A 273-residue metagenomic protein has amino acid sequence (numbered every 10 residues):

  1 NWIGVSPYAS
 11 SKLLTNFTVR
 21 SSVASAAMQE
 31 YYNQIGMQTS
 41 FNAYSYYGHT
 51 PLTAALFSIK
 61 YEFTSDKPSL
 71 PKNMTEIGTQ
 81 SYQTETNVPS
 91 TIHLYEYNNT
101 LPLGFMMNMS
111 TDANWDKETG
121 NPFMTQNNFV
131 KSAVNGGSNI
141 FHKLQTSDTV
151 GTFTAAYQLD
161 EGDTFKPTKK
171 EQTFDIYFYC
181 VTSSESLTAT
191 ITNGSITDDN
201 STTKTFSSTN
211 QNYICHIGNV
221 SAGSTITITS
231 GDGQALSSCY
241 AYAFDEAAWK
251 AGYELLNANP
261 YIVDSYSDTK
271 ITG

Functional and structural regions predicted by a protein language model:
N1-G273: Soluble catalytic regions of membrane-associated enzymes that act on cell-envelope and secretory-pathway components
